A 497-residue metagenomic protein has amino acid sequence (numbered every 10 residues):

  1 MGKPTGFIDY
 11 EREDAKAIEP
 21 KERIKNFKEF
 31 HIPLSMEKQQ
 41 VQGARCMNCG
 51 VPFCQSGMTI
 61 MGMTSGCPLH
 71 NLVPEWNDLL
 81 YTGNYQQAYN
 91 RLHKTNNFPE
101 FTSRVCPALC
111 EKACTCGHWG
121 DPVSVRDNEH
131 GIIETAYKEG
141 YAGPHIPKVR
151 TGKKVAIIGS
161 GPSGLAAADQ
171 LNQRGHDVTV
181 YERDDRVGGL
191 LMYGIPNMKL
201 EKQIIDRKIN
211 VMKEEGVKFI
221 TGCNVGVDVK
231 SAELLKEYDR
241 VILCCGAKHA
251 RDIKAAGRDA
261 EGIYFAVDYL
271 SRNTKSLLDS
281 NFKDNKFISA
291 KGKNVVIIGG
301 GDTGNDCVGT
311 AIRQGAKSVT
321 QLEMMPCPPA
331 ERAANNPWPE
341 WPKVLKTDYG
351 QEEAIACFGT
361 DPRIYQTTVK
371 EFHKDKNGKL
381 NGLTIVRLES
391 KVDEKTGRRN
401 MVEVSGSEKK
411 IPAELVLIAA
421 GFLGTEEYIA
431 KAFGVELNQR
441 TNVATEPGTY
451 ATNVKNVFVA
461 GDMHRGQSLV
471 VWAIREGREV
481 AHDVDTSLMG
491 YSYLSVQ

Functional and structural regions predicted by a protein language model:
T5-I32, V41-A44, G57, H70-T82 (+12 more regions): Beta1-alpha1 glycine-rich phosphate/pyrophosphate-binding loop at the start of Rossmann-like nucleotide-binding domains
R12-E37, Q42-R45, Y365, H373 (+3 more regions): C-terminal catalytic lobe of FAD-dependent flavoproteins
K25-K38, T64-S65, L69-R104, A108 (+2 more regions): Ferredoxin-type iron-sulfur electron-transfer modules in oxidoreductases and energy-metabolism complexes
Q87, V149, K154-I158, D206-A255 (+3 more regions): Feature captures the FAD/FMN-dependent oxidoreductase FAD-binding
G131-V149, R207-V227, A250-Q314, L437-G448 (+1 more regions): Glycine-rich dinucleotide-binding loop and its adjacent helix/turn
I158-P162, G299-G301, D462: Glycine-rich Rossmann-fold phosphate-binding loop(s) that bind the pyrophosphate of adenine dinucleotide cofactors
E261-G292, V392-Q467: FAD-site-proximal beta/loop scaffold in flavoenzymes
G304-C307, Q314-G315, A460-L494: A conserved FAD-binding loop/helix module that cradles the flavin
